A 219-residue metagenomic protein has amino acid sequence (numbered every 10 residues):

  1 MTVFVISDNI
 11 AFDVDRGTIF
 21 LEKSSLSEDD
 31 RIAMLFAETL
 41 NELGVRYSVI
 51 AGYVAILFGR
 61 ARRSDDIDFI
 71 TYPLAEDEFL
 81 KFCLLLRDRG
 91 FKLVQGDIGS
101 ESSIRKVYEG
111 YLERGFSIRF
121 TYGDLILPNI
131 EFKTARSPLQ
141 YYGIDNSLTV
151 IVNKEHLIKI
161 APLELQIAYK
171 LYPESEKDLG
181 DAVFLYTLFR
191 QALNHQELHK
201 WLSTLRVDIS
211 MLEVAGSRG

Functional and structural regions predicted by a protein language model:
T2-G219: Compositionally biased terminal segments of proteins
